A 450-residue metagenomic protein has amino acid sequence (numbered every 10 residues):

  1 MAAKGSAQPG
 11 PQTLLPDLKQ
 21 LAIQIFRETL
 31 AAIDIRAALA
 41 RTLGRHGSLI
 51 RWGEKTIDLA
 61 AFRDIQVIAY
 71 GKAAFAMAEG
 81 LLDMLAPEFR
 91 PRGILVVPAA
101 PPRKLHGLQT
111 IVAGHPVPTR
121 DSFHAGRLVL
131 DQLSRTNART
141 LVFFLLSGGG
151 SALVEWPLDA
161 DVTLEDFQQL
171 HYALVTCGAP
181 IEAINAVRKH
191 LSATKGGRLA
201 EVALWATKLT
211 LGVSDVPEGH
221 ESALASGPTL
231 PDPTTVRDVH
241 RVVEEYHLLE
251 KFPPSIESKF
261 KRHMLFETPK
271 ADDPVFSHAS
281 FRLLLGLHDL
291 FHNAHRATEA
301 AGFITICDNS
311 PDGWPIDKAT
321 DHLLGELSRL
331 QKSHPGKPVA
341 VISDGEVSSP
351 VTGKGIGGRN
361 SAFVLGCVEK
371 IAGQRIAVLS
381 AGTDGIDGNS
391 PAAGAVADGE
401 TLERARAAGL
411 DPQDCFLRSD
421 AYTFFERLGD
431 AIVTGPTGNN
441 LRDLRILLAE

Functional and structural regions predicted by a protein language model:
A2-Q66, F75-L85, V117-A138, L284-L290 (+1 more regions): N-terminal glycine-/serine-/threonine-rich phosphate-binding loop
I68-Y70, I94-V97, F143-G148, T210-V216 (+3 more regions): Short beta-strand segments
G80-F89, G107-T110, S134, P157-Q169 (+5 more regions): A glycine- and small-aliphatic-rich helix-loop capping segment at beta-alpha/alpha-beta transitions that lines
V96-A138, V187-R188: Glycine-rich oxoanion-binding loops at beta->alpha junctions
V112, V117-D121, A173-A203, D387-C415 (+1 more regions): Proline/glycine-rich low-complexity loops and linkers
A160-L164, Q168-F252, S258, H263: Internal gly/pro-rich beta-alpha loop/helix module that stabilizes soluble enzyme cofactors or their anionic handles
A203-L209, P231-H322, E326-R329: Accessory alpha-helical/coil subdomains and C-terminal extensions that flank or cap enzyme catalytic cores
L365-E450: Internal helix-turn-beta structural module
